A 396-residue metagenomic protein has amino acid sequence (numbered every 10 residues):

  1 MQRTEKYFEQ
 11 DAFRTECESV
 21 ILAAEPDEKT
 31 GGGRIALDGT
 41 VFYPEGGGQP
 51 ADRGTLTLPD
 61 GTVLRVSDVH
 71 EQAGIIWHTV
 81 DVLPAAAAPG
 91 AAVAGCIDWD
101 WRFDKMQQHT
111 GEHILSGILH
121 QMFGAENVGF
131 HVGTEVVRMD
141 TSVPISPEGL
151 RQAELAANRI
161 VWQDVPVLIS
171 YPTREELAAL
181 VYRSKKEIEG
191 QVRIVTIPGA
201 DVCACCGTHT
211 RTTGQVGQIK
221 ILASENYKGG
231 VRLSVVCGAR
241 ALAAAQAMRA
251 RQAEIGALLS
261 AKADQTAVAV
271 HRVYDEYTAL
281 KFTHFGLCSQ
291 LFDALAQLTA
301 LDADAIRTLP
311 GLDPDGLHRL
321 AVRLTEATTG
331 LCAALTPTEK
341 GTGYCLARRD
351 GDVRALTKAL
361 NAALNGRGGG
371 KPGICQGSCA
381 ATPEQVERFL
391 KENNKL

Functional and structural regions predicted by a protein language model:
M1-L396: A glycine- and charged-residue-rich anion-binding loop/surface
